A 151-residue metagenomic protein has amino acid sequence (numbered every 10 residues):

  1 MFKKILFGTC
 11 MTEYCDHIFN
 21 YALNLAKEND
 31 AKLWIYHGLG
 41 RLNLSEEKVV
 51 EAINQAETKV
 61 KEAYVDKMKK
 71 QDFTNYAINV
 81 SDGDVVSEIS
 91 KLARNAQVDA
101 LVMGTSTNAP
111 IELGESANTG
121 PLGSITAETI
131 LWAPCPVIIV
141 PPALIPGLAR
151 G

Functional and structural regions predicted by a protein language model:
M1-K48: Small/aliphatic-rich secondary-structure junction motif
I35-K59, G147-G151: Acidic, proline/glycine-rich short linear motifs
Y36, A77-S81, I138: General small-molecule cofactor/ligand-binding pocket signal
H37, G104-S106, P141-P142: Short secondary-structure boundary segments
K69-A109: Structural beta-alpha unit
M103-L131, P146-A149: Glycine-rich, Arg-bearing micro-motifs that act as flexible, cationic patches
I130-A143: Short, flexible loop segments at boundaries between secondary-structure elements
